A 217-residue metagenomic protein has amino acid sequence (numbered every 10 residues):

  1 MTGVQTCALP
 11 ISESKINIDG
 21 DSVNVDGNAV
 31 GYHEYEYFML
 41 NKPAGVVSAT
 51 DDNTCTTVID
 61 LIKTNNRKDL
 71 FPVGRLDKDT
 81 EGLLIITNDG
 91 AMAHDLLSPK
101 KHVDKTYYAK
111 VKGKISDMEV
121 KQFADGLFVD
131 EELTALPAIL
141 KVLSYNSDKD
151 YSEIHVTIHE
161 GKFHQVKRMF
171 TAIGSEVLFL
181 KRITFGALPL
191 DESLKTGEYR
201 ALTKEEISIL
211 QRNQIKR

Functional and structural regions predicted by a protein language model:
Q5-R217: Basic, flexible Lys/Arg- and Gly-enriched helix-loop patches that mediate nucleic-acid binding at interfaces with rRNA
